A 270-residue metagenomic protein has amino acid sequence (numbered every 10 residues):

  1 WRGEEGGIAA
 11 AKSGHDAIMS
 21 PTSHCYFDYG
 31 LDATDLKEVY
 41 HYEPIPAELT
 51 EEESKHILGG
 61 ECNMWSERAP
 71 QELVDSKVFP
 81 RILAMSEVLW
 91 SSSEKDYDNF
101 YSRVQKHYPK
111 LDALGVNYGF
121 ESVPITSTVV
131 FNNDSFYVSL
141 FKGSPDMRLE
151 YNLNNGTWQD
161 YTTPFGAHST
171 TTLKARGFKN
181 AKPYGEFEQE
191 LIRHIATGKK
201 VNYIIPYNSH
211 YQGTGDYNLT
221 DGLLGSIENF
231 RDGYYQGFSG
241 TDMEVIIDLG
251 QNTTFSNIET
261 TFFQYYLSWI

Functional and structural regions predicted by a protein language model:
W1-L149, N155, E190-N208: Substrate-binding groove of N-acetylhexosamine-processing glycoside hydrolases
P145-L149, M243, S256: Short beta-strand/loop motifs in extracellular/secreted proteins, especially within beta-sandwich accessory domains
N155-T162: Short beta-strand segments within Ig-like beta-sandwich modules, predominantly Fibronectin type-III
T163-T172: Solvent-exposed segments in extracellular or luminal domains encompassing
N180-F187: Short, exposed coil/turn segments at beta-strand boundaries within extracellular/luminal domains
F187-F255, F263-W269: Disordered, acidic Ser/Thr/Pro-rich linker "stalks" and the adjacent N-terminal cap of the next globular domain
